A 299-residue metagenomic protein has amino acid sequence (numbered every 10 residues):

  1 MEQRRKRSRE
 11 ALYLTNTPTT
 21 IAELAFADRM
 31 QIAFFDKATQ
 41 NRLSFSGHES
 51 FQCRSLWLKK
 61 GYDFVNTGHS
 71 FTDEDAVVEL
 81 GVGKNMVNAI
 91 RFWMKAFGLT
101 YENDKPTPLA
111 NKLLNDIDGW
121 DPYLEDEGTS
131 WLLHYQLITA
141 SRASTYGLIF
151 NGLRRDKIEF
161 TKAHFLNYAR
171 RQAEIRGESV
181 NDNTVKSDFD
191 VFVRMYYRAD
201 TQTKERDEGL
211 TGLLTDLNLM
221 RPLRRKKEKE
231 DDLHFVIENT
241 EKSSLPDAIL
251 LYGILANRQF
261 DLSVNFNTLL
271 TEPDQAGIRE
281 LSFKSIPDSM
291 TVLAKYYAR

Functional and structural regions predicted by a protein language model:
Q3-R7: Cationic, low-complexity basic patches in intrinsically disordered or flexible, solvent-exposed regions
A11-T20: Polybasic, low-complexity terminal segments and linkers that are predominantly intrinsically disordered and enriched
F26-R299: Donor-sugar nucleotide-binding helix/loop cap in glycosyltransferases
